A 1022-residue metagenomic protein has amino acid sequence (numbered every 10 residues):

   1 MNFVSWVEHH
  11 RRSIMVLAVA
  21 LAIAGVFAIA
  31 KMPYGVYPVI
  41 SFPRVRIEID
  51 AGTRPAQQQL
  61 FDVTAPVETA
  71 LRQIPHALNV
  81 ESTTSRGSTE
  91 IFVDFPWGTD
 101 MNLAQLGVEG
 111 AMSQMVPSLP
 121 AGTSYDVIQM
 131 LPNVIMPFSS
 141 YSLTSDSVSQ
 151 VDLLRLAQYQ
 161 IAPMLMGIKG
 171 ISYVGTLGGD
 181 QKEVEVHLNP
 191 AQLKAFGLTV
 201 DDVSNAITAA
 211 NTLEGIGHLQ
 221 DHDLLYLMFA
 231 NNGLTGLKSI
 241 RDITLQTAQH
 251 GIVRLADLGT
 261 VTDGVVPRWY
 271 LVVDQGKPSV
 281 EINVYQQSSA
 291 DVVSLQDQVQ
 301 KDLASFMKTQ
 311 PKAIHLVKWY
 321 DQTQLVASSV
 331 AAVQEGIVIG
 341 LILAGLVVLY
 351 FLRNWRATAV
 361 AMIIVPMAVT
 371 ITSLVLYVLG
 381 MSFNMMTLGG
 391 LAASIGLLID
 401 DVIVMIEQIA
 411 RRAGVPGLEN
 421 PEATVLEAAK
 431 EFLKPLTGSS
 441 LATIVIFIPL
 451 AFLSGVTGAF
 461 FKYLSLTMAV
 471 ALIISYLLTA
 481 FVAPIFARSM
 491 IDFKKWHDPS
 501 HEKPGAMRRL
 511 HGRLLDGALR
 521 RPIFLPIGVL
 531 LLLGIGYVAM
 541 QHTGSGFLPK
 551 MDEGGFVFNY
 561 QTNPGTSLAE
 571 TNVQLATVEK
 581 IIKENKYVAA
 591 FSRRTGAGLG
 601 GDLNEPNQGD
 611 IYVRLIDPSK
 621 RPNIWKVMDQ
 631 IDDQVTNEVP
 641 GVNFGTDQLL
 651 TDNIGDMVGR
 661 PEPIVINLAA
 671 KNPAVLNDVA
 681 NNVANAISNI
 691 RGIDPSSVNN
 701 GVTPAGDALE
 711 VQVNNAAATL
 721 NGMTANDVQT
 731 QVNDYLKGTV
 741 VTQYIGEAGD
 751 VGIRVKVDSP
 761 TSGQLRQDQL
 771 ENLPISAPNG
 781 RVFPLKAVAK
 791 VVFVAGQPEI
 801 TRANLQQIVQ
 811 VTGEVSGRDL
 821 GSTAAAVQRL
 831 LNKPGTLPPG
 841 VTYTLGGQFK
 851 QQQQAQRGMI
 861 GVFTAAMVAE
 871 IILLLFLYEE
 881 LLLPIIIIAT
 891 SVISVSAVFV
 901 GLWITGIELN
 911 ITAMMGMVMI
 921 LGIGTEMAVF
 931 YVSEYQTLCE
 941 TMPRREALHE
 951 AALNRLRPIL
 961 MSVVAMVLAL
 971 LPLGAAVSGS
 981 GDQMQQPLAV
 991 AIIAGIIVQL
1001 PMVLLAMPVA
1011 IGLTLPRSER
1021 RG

Functional and structural regions predicted by a protein language model:
M1-M15, V415-E427, V456, K462 (+6 more regions): Interfacial helix-loop-helix hairpins and adjacent transmembrane helices of multi-pass alpha-helical membrane proteins
M1-Y34, K430-F432, P499-L548, D629 (+5 more regions): Signature of alpha-helical transmembrane segments and their immediate interfacial
F3, E8, Q58-M130, A191-T212 (+3 more regions): Solvent-exposed, membrane-proximal periplasmic/extracellular interface segments of envelope transport and secretion
W6, E48, V116, M164-I342 (+7 more regions): Extracytoplasmic/periplasmic membrane-proximal domains and adjacent transmembrane bundles of envelope biogenesis
R12, A20-Q58, S113-T123, Y377-M381 (+6 more regions): Transmembrane helices with small-residue packing motifs
G25-A30, I342-Y350, N354-R411, V470 (+6 more regions): Hydrophobic transmembrane alpha-helices and their membrane-interface caps in long multi-pass transport proteins
W319, V326, V330, A392 (+6 more regions): Helix-loop junctions and hydrophobic alpha-helical segments within the transmembrane domains of large membrane
S394-I409, L433-F452, A459-P499, I611 (+6 more regions): Transmembrane alpha-helices and their membrane-interface boundaries in multi-pass membrane transporters and channels
